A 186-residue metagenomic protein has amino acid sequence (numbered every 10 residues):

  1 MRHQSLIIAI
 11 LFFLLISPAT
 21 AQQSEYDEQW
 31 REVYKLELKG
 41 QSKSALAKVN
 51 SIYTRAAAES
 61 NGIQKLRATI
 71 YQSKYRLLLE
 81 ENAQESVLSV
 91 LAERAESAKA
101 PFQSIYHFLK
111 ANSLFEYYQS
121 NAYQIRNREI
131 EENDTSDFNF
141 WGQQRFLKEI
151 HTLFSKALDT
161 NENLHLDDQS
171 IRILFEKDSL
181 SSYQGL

Functional and structural regions predicted by a protein language model:
M1-E28: Bacterial Sec-dependent N-terminal signal peptides
Y26-E32, L38-L186: Extracytoplasmic/secretory-pathway proteins
